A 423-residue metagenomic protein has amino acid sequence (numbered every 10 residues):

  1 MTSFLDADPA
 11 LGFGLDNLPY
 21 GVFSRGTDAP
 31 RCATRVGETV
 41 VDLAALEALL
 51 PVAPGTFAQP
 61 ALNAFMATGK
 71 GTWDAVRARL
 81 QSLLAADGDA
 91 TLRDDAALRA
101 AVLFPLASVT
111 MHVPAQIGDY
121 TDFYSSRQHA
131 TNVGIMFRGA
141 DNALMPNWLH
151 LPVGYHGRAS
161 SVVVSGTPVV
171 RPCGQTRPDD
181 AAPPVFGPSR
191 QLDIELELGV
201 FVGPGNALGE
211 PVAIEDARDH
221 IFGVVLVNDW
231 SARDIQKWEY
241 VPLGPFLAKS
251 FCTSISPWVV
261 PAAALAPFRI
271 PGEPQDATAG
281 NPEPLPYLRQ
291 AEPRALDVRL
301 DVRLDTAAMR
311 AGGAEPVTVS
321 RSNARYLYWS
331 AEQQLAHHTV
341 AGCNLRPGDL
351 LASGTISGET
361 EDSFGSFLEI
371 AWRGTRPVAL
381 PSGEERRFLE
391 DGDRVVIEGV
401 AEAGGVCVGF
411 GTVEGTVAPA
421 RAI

Functional and structural regions predicted by a protein language model:
M1-R25, R35, V41-S320, Y328-E332: Active-site microenvironments in enzyme catalytic cores
L15-N17, E197, S250-C252, A295-R299 (+4 more regions): Active-site lining segments that contact anionic ligands and/or coordinate catalytic metals
D119-S126, N344, D349-A352: Conserved phosphate/anionic-ligand binding catalytic regions in large, soluble enzymes, centered on
A308-N323, F367-E369, V406-T412: Local beta-strand/beta-hairpin segments that build beta-sheet-rich folds
Y328-H337, P347, L351-V400, V406-C407 (+1 more regions): Active-site pocket scaffolds in enzymes
R421-I423: Non-transmembrane, aqueous-exposed alpha-helical and coiled segments at domain scale
